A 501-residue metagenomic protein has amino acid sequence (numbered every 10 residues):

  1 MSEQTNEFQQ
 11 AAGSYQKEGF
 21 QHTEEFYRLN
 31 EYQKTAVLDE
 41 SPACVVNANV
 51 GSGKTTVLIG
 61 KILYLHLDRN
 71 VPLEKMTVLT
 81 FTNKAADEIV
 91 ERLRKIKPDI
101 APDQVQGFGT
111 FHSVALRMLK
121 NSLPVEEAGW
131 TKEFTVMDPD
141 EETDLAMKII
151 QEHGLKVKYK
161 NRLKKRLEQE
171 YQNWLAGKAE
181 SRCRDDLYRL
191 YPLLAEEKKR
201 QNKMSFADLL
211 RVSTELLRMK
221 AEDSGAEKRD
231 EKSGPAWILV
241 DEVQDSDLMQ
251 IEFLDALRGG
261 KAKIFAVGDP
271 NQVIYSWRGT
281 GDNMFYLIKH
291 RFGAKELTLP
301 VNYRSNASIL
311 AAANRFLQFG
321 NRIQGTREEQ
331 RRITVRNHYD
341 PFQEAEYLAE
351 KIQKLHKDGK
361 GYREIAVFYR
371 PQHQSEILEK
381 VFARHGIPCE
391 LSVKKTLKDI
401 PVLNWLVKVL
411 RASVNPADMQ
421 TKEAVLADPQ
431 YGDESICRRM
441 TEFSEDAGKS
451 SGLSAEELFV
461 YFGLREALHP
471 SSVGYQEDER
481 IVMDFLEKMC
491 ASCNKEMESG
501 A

Functional and structural regions predicted by a protein language model:
S2-E127, G234, A311-N314: P-loop NTPase Walker
E7, L248-N337: Conserved RecA-like helicase ATPase core segment that couples NTP binding/hydrolysis to strand translocation
V45-V46, V50-L58, A294-K295, P300-C389 (+1 more regions): Helicase P-loop NTPase motor core
A85, I89, L93, E242 (+3 more regions): Helical "lid/switch" subdomain of P-loop NTPase nucleotide-binding domains
D103-Q104, P124-A207, E296, V425-K449: ATP-hydrolysis module of ASCE/P-loop NTPase motor domains, specifically the Walker B Asp-Glu catalytic pair
F108-A115, D186-L239, D247-F253, G260: Conserved helicase/translocase P-loop NTPase motor core
R291, Q330-R332, K360-G500: ATPase/helicase motor core of nucleic-acid motors
